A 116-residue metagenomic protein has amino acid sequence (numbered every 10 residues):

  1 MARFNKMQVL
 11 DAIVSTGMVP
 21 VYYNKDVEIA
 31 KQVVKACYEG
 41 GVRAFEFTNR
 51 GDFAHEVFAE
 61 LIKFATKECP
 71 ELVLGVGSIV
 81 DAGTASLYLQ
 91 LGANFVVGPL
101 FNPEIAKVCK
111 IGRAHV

Functional and structural regions predicted by a protein language model:
M1-A82, L87-L91: Conserved N-terminal beta1-alpha1 strand-loop-helix module at the mouth
R43-F45, F95-I105: Glycine-rich phosphate-binding active-site loops on the catalytic face of alpha/beta enzymes
A114-V116: Conserved small/polar residues in nucleotide/adenosyl-binding loops
